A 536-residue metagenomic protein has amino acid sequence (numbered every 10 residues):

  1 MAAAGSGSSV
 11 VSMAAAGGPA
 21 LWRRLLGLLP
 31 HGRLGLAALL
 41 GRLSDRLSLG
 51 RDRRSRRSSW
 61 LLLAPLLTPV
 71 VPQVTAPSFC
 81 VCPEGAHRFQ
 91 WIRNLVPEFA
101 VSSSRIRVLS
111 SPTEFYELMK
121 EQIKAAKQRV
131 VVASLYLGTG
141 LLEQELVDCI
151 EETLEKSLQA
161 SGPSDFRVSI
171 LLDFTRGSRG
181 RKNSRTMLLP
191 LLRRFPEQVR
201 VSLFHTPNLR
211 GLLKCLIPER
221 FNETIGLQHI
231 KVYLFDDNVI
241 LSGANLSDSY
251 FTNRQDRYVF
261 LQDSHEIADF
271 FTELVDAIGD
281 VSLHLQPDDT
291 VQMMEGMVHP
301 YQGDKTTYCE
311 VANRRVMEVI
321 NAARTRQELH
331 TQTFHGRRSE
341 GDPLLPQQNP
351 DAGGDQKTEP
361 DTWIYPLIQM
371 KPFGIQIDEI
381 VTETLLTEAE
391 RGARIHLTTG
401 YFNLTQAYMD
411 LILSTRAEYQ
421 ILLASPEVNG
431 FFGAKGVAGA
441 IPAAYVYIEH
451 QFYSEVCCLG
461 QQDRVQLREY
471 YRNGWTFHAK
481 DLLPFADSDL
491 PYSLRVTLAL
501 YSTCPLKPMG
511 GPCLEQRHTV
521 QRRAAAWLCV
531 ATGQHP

Functional and structural regions predicted by a protein language model:
A2-K231, F235-P536: Charged, low-complexity intrinsically disordered terminal segments
